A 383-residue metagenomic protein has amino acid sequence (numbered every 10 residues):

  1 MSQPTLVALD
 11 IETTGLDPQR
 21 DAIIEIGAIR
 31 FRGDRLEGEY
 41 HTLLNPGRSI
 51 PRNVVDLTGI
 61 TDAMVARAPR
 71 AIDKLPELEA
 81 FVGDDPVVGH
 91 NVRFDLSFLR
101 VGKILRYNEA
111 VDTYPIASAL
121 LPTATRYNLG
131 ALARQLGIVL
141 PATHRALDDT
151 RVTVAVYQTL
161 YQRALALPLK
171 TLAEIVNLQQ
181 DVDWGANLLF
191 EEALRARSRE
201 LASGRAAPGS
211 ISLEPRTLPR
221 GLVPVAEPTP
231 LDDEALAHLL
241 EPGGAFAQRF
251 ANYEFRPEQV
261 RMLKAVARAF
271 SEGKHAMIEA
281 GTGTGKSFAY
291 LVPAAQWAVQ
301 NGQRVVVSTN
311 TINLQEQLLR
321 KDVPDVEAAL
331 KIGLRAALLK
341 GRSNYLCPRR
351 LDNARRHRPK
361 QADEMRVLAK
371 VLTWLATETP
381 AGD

Functional and structural regions predicted by a protein language model:
M1-E109, P115, P122-H144: Conserved non-catalytic scaffold segment of RNase H-like nuclease domains
N53, L57, F98, N128-L132 (+4 more regions): Alpha-helical scaffold elements adjacent to nucleotide-binding pockets in ATP/GTP-utilizing enzyme cores
G83-G102, A124-L194: Acidic, Mg2+-coordinating catalytic module of metal-dependent nucleases/exonucleases that use a two-metal-ion mechanism
Q158-H238: Acidic two-metal-ion nuclease catalytic site recognized across multiple nuclease folds, prominently DnaQ/RNase D-T
L218, D233-G244, Q303-D383: A substrate-engagement module of RecA-like helicase motors
P230-I278: Conserved pre-motif I regulatory segment
S271-P293, V305: Walker A/P-loop
W297-Q303: Post-Walker A helix-loop "phosphate-sensing" segment adjacent to the P-loop in P-loop NTPases
